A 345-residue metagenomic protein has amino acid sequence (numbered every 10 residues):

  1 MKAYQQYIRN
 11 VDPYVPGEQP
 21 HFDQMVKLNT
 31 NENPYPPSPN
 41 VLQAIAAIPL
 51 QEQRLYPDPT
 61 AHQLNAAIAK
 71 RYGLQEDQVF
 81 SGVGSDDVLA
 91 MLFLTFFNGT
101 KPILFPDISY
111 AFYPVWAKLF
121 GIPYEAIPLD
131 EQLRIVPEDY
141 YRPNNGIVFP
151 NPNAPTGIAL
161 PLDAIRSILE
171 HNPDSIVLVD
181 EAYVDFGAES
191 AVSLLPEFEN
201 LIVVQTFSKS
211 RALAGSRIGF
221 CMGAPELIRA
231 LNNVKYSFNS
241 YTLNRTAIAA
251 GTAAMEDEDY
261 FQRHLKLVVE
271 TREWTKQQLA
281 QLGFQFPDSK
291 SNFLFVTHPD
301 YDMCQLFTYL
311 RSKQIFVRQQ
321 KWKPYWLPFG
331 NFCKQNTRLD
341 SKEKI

Functional and structural regions predicted by a protein language model:
M1-L55, P143: N-terminal "arm"/small-domain region of PLP-dependent enzymes with the aminotransferase-like
H62-P102: Phosphate-binding glycine-rich loop
T95-W116: Conserved PLP-anchoring active-site segment centered on the Schiff-base-forming lysine
D107, A126-D130, Q205, Q320-K321: Short beta->alpha connector loops at strand-helix junctions that form conserved, small/polar/Pro-enriched
E125, L129-D185: Active-site phosphate-binding strand-loop segment of PLP-dependent enzymes
D163, S312, F316-I345: PLP-dependent enzyme catalytic core of the Aspartate aminotransferase-like
N200-L279, F284-P287: PLP-dependent aminotransferase class I/II
V269, Q281-K313: Conserved PLP-binding catalytic core of the aspartate aminotransferase-like
